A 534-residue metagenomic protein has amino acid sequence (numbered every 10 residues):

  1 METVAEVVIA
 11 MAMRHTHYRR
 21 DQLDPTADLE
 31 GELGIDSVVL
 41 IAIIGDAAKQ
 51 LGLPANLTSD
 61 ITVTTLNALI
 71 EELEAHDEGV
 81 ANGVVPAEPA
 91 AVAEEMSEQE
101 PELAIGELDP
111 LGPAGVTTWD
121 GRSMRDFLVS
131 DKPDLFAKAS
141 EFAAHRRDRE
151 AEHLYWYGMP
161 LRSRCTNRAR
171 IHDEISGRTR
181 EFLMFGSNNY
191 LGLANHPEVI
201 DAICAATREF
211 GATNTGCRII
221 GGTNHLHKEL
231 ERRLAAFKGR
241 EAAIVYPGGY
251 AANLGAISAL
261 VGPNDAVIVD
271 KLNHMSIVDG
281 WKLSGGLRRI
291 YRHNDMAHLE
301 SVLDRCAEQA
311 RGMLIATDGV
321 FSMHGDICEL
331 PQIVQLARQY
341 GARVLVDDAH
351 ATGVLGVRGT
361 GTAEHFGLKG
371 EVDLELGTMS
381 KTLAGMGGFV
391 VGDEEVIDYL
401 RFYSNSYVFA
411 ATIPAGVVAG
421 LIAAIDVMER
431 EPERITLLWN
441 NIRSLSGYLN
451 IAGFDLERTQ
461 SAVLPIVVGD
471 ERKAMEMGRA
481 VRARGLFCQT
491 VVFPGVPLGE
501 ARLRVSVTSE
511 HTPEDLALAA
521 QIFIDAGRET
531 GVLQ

Functional and structural regions predicted by a protein language model:
M1-L103: 4′-phosphopantetheine-dependent carrier domains
A114-D126, L135-F210, A342: N-terminal "arm"/small-domain region of PLP-dependent enzymes with the aminotransferase-like
V129, S140, T436-L445, N450-G485 (+3 more regions): Conserved PLP-binding catalytic core of the aspartate aminotransferase-like
N189, R289, H293-V346: Active-site phosphate-binding strand-loop segment of PLP-dependent enzymes
L193, P197, D201-A205, E209 (+4 more regions): PLP-dependent enzyme catalytic core of the Aspartate aminotransferase-like
D201-C204, R208-G248, I442: Conserved N-terminal alpha-helix of the aminotransferase class I/II PLP-enzyme fold
A256-M275: Conserved PLP-anchoring active-site segment centered on the Schiff-base-forming lysine
Y340-R343, H350, L355-Q460: Active-site C-terminal subdomain of aminotransferase-like
